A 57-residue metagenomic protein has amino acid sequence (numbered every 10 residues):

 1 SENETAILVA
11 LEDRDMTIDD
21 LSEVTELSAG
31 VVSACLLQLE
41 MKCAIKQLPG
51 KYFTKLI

Functional and structural regions predicted by a protein language model:
S1-L27: Short amphipathic alpha-helical interface segments
S1-N3, T17, P49-I57: Short, cationic-aromatic polyanion-contact patches
L11, T25, L36, P49 (+1 more regions): Active-site proximal loops enriched in glycine and acidic residues that flank catalytic Cys/His/Asp and coordinate
D20, V31, L48-P49: A generic structural-conservation signal
E26-E40: Short amphipathic alpha-helical interaction segments
E40-G50: A short, conserved structural fragment
